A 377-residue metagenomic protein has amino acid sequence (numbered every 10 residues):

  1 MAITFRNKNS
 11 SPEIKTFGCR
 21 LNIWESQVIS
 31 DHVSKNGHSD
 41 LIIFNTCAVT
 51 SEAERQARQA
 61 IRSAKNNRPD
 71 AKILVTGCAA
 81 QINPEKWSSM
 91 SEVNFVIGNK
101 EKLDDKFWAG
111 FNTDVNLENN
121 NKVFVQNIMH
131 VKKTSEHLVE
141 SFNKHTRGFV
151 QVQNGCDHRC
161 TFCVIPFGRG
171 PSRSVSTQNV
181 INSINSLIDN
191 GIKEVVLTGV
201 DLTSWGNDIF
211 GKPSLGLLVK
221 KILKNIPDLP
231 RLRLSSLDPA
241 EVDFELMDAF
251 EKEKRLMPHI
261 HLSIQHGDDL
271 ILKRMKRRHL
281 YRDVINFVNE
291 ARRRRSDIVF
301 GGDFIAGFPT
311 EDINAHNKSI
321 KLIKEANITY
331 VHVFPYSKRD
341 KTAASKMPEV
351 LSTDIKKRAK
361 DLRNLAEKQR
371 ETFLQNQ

Functional and structural regions predicted by a protein language model:
M1-W205, K220, E245, L256 (+5 more regions): Proteins enriched for Cys/Gly/acidic motifs involved in redox and nucleic-acid/cofactor modification
G18-I23, S236-E241, K276: Short, surface-exposed ligand-recognition loops at beta-strand->loop->(often short) alpha-helix junctions that present
D201-W205, P239-V242, R255-Y281, D297-T310 (+1 more regions): Conserved radical SAM core fold
G206-P213: Short, flexible/disordered intra-domain loops and linkers
S214-G267, H279-V284: Acidic, glycine-rich loop-and-beta core segments that form the ion-binding/anion-interacting portion of active sites
V299, E311-K321: Gly/lys/ser-thr-rich phosphate-binding loops in alpha/beta enzymes that coordinate phosphoanhydride or phosphate groups
E311, N327-I328: Contiguous mid-protein beta-loop-alpha structural module that forms a pocket-lining wall or clamp of enzyme active
